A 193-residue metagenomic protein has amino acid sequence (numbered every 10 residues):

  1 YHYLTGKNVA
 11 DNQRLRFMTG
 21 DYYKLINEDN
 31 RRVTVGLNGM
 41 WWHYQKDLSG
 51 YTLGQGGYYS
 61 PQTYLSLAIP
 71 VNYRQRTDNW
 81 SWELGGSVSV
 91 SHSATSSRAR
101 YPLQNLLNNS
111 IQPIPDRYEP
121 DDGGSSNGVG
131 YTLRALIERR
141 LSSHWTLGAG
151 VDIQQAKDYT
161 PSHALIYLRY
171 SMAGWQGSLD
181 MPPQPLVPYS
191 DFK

Functional and structural regions predicted by a protein language model:
Y1-K7, Y23-L25, G39-Q45, T63-L65 (+4 more regions): Transmembrane beta-strands of outer-membrane beta-barrel pores
Y1-N12, N30-S66, V187-K193: Outer-membrane beta-barrel translocator/channel fold
Y3-V9, M18-Y22, T52-S60, Y118-G123 (+1 more regions): Extracellular loop and loop/strand-boundary signature of outer-membrane beta-barrel proteins
V9-R16, Q45-G54, T95-L103, T160-L165 (+1 more regions): Outer-membrane beta-barrel translocator domains and adjoining extracellular loop/strand segments of Gram-negative
D11-F17, D29-R31, P61-L67, D78 (+2 more regions): Residues that define the transmembrane beta-barrel architecture of outer-membrane proteins
F17-Y23, G39, I69-Q75, G86-V88 (+3 more regions): Residues on the lipid-exposed face of transmembrane beta-strands in outer-membrane beta-barrel proteins
N27-V33, N79-W82, L141-A149, G174-L179: Repeated loop/turn-to-beta-strand initiation elements of outer-membrane beta-barrel proteins
T160-K193: Outer-membrane beta-barrel "beta-signal"
